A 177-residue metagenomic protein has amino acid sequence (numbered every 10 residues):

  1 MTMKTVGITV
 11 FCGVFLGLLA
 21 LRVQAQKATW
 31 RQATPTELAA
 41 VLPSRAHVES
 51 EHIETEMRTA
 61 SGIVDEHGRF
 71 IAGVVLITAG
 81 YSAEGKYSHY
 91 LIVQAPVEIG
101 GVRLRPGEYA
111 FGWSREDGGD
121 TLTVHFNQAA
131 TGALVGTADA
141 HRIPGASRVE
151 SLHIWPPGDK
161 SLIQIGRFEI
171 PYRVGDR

Functional and structural regions predicted by a protein language model:
M1-I8: Positively charged n-region of N-terminal signal peptides that target proteins for export
T9-L18: Bacterial N-terminal signal peptides
A20-R22: Juxtamembrane cytosolic interface motif at the C-terminal end of transmembrane helices
Q24-S82, A130-R177: Primarily secretory-pathway and cell-envelope proteins
L76-T131: Mid-length scaffold segments of soluble, non-membrane domains
